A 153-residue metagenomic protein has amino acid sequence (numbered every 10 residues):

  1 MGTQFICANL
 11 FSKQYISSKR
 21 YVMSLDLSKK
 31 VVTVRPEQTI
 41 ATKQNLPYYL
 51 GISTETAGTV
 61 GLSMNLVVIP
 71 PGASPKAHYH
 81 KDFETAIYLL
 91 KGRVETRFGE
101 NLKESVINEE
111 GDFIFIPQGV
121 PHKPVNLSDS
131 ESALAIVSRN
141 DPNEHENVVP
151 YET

Functional and structural regions predicted by a protein language model:
C7-G61, K76, V148-T153: A short, N-terminal "cap"/entry segment at the start of jelly-roll beta-barrel domains of the cupin/DSBH fold
L25, V31, K123-T153: Double-stranded beta-helix
Y48-L50, M64-V68, A86, S105 (+2 more regions): Conserved hydrophobic/aromatic beta-strand scaffold that supports enzyme active sites
A57-V60, P70-A73, K91-E95, D141-E144: Short, charged/polar surface micro-motifs in flexible loops or helix N-caps
N65-H80: Conserved short histidine dyad/triad with adjacent acidic residue
S74, F83-E109: A short beta-strand-loop-beta hairpin characteristic of the jelly-roll/cupin
N108-P121, V125-L127: Conserved metal-binding segment of the jelly-roll/cupin
